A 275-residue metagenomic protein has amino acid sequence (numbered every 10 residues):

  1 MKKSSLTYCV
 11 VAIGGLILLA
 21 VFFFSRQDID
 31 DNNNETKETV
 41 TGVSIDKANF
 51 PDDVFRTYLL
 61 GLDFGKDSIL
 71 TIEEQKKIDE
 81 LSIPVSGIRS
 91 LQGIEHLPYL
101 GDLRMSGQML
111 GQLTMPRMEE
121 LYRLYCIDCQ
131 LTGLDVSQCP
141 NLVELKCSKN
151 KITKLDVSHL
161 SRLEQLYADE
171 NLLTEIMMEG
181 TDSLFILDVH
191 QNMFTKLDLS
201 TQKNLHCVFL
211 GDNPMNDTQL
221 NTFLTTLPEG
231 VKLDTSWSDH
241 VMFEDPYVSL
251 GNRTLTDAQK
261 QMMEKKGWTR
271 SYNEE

Functional and structural regions predicted by a protein language model:
M1-K2, D31-T36, P140, S148-K149 (+5 more regions): Generic cytosolic/nucleocytoplasmic N-terminal low-complexity/intrinsically disordered segments
K3-E119, P140, S161, K203 (+1 more regions): N-terminal capping/linker segments that flank leucine-rich repeat
V11, D128-L131, N141, K149: Residue-level detector of bioactive/disordered segments in secreted/extracellular proteins and virion assembly
P84, S106-G107, P116, Y125-D128 (+8 more regions): Per-repeat beta-strand-to-loop junction in leucine-rich repeat
G87-R89, Q108-G111, Q130-G133, K151-T153 (+4 more regions): Canonical position 11/12 of the leucine-rich repeat
G93-E95, L113-M115, L134-V136, L155-V157 (+3 more regions): Leucine-rich repeat
S183: Active-site lining segments of carbohydrate-active enzymes
